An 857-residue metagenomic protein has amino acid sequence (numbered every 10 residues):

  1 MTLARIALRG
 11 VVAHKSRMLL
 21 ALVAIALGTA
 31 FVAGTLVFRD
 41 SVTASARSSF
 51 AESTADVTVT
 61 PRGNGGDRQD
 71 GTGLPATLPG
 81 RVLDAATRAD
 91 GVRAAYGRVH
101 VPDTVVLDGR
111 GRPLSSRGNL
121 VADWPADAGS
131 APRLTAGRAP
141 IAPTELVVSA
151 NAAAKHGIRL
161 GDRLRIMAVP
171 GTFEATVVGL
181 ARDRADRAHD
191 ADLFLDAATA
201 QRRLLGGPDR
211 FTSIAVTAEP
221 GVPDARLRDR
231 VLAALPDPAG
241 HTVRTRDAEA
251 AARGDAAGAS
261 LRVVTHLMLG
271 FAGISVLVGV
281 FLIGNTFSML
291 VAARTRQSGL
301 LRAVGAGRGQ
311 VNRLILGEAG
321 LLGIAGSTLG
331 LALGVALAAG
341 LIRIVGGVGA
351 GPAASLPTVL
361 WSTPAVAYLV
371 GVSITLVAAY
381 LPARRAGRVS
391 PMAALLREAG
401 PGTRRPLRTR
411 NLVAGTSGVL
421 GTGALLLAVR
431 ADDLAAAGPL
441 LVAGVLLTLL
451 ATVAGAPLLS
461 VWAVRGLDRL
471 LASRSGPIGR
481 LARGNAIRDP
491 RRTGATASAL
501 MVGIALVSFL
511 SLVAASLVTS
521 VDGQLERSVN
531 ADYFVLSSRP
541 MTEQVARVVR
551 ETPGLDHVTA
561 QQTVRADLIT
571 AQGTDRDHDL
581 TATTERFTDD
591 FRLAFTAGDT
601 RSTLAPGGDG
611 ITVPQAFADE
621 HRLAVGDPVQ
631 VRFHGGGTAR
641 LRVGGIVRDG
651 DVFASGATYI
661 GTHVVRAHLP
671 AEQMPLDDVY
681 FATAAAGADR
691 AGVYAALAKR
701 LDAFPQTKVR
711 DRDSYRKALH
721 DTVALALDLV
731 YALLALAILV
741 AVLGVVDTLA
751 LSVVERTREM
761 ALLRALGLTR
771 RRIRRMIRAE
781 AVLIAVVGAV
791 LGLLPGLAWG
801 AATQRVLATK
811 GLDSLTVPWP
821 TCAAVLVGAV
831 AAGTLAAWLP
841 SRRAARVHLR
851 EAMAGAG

Functional and structural regions predicted by a protein language model:
M1, R388-R404, A845-G857: Short cytosolic juxtamembrane segments of multi-pass membrane proteins
L3-I6, G10-R17, A272, G279-G323 (+4 more regions): Interfacial "coupling" helices/loops that link adjacent transmembrane helices in transporter permeases
A4-V280, M289-A292, L525, V647-L736: Membrane transport/envelope proteins' first extracytoplasmic loop
R5, A13, R17-M18, T29-T60 (+9 more regions): Alpha-helical transmembrane segments
S16-L19, V263-H266, V366-A379, G402-M501 (+2 more regions): Alpha-helical transmembrane segments, especially those used as permease/efflux helices and single-pass anchors
F287, G320-G351, P364-R388, L420-V429 (+4 more regions): Small-residue-rich transmembrane alpha-helices
L446, T452, L458-F617, V625-D627: Juxtamembrane segments of multi-pass membrane proteins
T493, D677-T683, R690-A691, A696-R842 (+1 more regions): C-terminal transmembrane helical bundles of large multi-pass transporters and their helix-start/helix-kink determinants
